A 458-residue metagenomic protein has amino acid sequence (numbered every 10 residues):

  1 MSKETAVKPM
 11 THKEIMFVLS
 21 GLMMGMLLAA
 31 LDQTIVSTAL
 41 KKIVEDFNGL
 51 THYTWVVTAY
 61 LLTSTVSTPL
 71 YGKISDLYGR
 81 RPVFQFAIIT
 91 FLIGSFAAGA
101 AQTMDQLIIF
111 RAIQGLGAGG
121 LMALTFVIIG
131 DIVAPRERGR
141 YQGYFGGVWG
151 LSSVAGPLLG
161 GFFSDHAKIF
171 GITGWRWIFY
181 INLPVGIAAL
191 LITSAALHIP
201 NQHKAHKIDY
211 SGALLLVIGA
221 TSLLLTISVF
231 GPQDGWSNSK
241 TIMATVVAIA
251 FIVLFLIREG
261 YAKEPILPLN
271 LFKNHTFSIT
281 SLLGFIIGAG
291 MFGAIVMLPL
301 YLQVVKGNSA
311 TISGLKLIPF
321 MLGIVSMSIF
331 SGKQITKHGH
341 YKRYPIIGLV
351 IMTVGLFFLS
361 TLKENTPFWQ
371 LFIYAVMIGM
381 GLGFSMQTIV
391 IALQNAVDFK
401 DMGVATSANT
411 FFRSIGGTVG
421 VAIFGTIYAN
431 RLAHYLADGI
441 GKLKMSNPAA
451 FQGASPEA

Functional and structural regions predicted by a protein language model:
I15-S67, D234-V404: Transmembrane core module of solute transporters
H52, E137-Y144, D401-A408: Cytoplasmic loop-to-transmembrane helix junctions
S75-S211: Helix-loop-helix hairpins in multi-pass membrane proteins, especially solute transporters
G143-G156, F412-V421, A429: Glycine-rich segments within core transmembrane alpha-helices of 12-TM secondary carriers
G156-S164, S331, G420, F424-Y428: Small-residue (Gly/Pro/Ala) motifs that create kinks and tight helix-helix packing interfaces
D165-L283, G290, N308-T311: Hydrophobic transmembrane-helix bundles of small-molecule transporters
A167-G174, A188, S414-A458: Hydrophobic transmembrane architecture of multi-pass small-molecule transporters
